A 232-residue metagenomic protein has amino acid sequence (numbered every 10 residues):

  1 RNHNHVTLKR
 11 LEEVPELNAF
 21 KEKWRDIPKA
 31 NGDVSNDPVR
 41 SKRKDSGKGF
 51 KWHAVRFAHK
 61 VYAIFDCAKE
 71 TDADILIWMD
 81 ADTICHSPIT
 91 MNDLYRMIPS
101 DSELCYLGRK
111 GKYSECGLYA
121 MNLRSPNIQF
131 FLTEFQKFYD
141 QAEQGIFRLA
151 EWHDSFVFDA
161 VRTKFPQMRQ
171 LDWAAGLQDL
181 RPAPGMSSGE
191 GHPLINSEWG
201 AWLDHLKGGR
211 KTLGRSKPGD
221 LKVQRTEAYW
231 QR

Functional and structural regions predicted by a protein language model:
R1-E70: Active-site-proximal specificity loops/subdomain of glycosyltransferases
R1-N4, M97, R162: Short, conserved catalytic or adaptor-binding loops enriched in Gly and charged residues
H5-R10, L104, Q170, L203: Conserved beta-strand scaffold positions in the cores of enzyme catalytic domains, especially in NTP/NDP-utilizing
K9-V14, L107-G108, W173: Conserved beta-strand termini and adjacent loop/short-helix elements that scaffold enzyme active sites in alpha/beta
W52, R56-Y106: GT-A fold catalytic core of metal-dependent nucleotide-sugar glycosyltransferases, centered on the diacidic
I64, D82, Y119, F158-V161: A residue-level signal for conserved active-site and pocket-lining positions in enzyme catalytic cores
H86-S155: Conserved catalytic core of nucleotide-sugar-dependent glycosyltransferases
P126-R232: Catalytic core and acceptor-binding pocket of nucleotide-sugar-dependent glycosyltransferases
